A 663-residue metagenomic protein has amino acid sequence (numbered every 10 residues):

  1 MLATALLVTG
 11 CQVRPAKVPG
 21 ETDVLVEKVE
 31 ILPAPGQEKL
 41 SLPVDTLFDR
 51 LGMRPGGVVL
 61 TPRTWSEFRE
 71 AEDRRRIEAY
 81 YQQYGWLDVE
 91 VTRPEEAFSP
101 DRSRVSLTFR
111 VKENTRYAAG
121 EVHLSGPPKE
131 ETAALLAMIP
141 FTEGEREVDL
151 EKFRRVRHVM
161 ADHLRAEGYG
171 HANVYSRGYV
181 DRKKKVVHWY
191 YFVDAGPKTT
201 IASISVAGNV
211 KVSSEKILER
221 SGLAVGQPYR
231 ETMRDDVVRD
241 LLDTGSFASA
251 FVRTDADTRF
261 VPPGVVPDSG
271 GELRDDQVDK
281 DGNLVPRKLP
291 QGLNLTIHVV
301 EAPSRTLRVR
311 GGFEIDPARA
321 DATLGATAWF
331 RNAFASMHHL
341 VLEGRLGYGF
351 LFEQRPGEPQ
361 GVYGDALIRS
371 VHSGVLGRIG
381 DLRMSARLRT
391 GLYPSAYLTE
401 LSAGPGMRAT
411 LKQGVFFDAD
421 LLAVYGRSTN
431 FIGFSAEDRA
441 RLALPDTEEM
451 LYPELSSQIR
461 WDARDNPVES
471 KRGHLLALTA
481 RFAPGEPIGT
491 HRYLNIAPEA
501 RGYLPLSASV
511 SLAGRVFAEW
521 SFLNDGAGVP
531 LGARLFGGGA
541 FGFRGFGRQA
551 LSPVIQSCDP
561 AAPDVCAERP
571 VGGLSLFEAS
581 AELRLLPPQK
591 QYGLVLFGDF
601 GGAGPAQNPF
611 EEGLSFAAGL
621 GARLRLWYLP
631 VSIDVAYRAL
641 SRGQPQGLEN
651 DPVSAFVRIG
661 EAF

Functional and structural regions predicted by a protein language model:
M1-T9: Bacterial N-terminal signal peptides
G10-S41, T46-D49, M53-I315, R319-D321 (+7 more regions): Periplasmic polypeptide-binding modules associated with outer-membrane biogenesis and secretion
F109, Y191, F350, G602-A606 (+1 more regions): Short, solvent-exposed loop/turn segments at secondary-structure junctions
A134, K211, Q227-E469, H474-L476 (+5 more regions): Gram-negative/organellar outer-membrane beta-barrel architecture
L241, I297, A328, S370 (+7 more regions): Hydrophobic, well-ordered secondary-structure elements that form the walls of internal hydrophobic environments
L293, S509-F597, P605: Extracytoplasmic gating/loop element in the C-terminal half of outer-membrane beta-barrel translocons and assembly
T399-L411, L476-P484, H491-N524: Transmembrane beta-barrel strand/turn architecture of Gram-negative outer membrane proteins
A603-G604, N608-N650: C-terminal structured "cap/appendage" subdomains that terminate the fold
